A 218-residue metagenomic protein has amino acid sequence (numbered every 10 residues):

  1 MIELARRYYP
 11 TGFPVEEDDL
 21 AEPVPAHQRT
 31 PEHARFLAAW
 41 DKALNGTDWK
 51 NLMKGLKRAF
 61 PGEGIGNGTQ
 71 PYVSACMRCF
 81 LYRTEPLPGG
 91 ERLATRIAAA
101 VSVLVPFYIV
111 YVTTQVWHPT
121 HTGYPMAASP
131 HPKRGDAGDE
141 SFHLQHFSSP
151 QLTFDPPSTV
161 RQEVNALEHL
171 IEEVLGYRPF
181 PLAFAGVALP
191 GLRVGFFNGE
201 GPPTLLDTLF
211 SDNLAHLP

Functional and structural regions predicted by a protein language model:
M1-V174, R178: Extended, charge-biased low-complexity segments that typically form long amphipathic alpha-helices/coiled-coils
A166-P218: Acidic, proline/glycine-rich low-complexity IDRs
